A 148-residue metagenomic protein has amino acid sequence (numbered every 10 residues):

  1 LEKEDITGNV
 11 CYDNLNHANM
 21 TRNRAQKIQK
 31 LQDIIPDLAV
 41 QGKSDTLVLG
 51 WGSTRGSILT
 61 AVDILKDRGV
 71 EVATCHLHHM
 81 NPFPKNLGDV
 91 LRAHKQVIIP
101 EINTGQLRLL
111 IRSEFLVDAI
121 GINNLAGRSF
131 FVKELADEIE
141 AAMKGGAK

Functional and structural regions predicted by a protein language model:
L1-K148: Flexible, low-complexity linker and terminal segments
